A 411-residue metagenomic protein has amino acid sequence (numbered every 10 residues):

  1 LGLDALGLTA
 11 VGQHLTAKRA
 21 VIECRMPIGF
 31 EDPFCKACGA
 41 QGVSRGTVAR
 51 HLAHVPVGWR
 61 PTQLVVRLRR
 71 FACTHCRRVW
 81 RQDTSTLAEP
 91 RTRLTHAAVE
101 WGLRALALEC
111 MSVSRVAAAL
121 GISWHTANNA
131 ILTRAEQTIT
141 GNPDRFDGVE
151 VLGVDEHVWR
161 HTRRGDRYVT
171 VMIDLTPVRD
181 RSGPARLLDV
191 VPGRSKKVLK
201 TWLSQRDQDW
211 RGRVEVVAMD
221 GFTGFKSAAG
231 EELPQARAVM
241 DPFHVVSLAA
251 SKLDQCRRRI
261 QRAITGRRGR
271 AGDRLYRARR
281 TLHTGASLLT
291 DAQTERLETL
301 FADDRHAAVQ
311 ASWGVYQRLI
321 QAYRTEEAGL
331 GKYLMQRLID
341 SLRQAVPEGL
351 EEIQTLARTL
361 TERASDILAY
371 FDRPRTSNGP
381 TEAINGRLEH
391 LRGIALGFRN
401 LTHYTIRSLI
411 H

Functional and structural regions predicted by a protein language model:
L1-L15, R375, T381, L396-F398: Hydrophobic, aromatic-enriched, well-ordered structural segments
L6, V11-R25, V48-T62: Short Cys/His-rich Zn2+-coordinating modules
I22, C73, V116, L152-V158 (+4 more regions): Short, conserved catalytic/metal-binding motifs centered on acidic residues
G29-P33, L68-R70: Residues immediately within or flanking Cys/His clusters that coordinate Zn2+ in small zinc-binding modules
D32, A37-V43, R164, P177-A185 (+3 more regions): Acidic/histidine-rich catalytic cores and adjacent linkers of DNA breakage/strand-transfer/modification proteins
G39-V43, T47-L152, E156-R163, G212 (+1 more regions): Short, positively charged, Gly/Tyr-enriched micro-motifs that form contact patches at catalytic or ligand/partner
T126-V216, T223-A228: RNase H-like nuclease fold core
R167-V169, A250-R262: Short, surface-exposed amphipathic charged segments that create phosphate/polyanion-binding patches used for binding
